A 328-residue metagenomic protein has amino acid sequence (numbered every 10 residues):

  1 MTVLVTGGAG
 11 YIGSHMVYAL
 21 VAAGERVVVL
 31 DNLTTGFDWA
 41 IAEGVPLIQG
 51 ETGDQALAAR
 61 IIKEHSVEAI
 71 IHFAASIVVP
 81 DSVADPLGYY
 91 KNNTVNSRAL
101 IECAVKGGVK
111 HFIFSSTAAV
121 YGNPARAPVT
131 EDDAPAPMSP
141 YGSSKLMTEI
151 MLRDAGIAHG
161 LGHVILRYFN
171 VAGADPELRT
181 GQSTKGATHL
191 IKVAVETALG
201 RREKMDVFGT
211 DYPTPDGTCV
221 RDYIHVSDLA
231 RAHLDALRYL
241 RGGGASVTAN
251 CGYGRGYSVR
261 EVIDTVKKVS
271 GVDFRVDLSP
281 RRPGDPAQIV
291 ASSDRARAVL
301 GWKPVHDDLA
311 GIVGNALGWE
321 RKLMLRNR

Functional and structural regions predicted by a protein language model:
M1-A174: N-terminal Rossmann-like NAD(P)+-binding domain of SDR-like oxidoreductases, especially those catalyzing
G7, L47-I48, R60, H72 (+9 more regions): Short, flexible active-site loop motifs that bind/organize anionic cofactors or intermediates
G8, G36-D38, G50, P80 (+10 more regions): Glycine-centered small-residue hotspots that permit tight backbone geometry or close packing
G53, I77, Y89, G186 (+3 more regions): Glycosyltransferase donor-binding loop in the core domain
R126, P137-S144, S183, A187-I191 (+1 more regions): The catalytic Tyr-centered alpha-helix of NAD(P)H-dependent dehydrogenases
P176-A187, A194-T197, E203: Hydrophobic, Gly/Ser/Ala-rich alpha-helical and linker tracts in large acyl-processing enzymes of secondary/lipid
I191-R328: C-terminal substrate-binding subdomain of Rossmann-fold SDR/epimerase-dehydratase oxidoreductases
